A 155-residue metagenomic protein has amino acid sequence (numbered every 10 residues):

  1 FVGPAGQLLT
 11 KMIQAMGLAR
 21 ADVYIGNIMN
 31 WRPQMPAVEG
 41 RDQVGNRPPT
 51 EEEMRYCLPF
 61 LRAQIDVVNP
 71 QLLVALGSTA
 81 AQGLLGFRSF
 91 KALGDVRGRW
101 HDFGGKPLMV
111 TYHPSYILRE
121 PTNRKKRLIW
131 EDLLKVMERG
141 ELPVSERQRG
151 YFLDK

Functional and structural regions predicted by a protein language model:
F1-K155: A polyanion-binding, active-site-adjacent surface
